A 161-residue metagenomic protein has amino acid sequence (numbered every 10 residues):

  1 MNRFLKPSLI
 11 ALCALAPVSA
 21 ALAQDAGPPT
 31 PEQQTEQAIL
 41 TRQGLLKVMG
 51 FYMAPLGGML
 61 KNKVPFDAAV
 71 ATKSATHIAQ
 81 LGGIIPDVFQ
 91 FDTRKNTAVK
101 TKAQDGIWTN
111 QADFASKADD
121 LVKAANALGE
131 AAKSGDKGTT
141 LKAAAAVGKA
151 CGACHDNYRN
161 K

Functional and structural regions predicted by a protein language model:
M1-A11: Bacterial N-terminal signal peptides that target proteins for export
V18-A23: Sec/Tat signal peptide C-region and signal peptidase I cleavage site
D25-A26, E36-P65, T76, L81-K161: Sequence context surrounding c-type heme c attachment/ligation sites in exported
P31-E32: Extracytoplasmic/periplasmic copper-protein system
A69-K73: Interfacial segments of alpha-helical transmembrane regions
